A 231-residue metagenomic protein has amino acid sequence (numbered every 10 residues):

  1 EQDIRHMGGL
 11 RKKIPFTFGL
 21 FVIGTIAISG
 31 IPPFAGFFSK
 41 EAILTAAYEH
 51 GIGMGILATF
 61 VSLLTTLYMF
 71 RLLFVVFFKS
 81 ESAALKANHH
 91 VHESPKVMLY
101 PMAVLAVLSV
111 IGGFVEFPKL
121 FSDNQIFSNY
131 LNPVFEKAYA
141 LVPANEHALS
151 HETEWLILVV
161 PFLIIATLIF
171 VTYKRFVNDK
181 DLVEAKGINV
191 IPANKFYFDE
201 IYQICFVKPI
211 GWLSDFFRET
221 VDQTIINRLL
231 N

Functional and structural regions predicted by a protein language model:
E1-F34, H50-S62, K86-I111, P192: Interfacial and helix-entry/exit segments of alpha-helical transmembrane bundles in multi-pass inner-membrane proteins
M7, G36, L73, G113 (+2 more regions): Divalent metal-coordination and catalytic microenvironments
L10-H50, F78-A83, N124-P143: Flexible glycine/proline-rich, aromatic-decorated loop/lid segments
V22, I43, T59, M69-L72 (+7 more regions): Generic recognition of well-ordered alpha-helical segments
T25-I26, A58-S62, L105-G112, V160-Y173 (+1 more regions): Hydrophobic core segments of alpha-helical transmembrane domains in multi-pass membrane transport and ion-translocation
T45-G55, H147-E152: Short aromatic-rich membrane-water interface segments that cap or initiate transmembrane helices in multi-pass membrane
M54-V91, P161-E184: Predominantly late transmembrane helices and immediately cytosolic-facing juxtamembrane segments
P118-V160, Y173-N231: Aromatic-capped, Gly/Pro-kinked transmembrane alpha-helices
